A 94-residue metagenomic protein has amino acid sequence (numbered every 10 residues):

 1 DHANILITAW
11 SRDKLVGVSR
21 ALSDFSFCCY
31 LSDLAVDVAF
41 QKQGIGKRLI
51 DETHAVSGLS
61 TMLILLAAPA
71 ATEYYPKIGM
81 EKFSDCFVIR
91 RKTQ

Functional and structural regions predicted by a protein language model:
H2-A35: A conserved beta-strand-loop-helix scaffold within acyl/acetyltransferase catalytic domains
S11-D13, A39-F40, R91-T93: Short loop segments at secondary-structure junctions
D24-S26, A39, A70: Short coil/turn motifs at secondary-structure junctions
F40, G44-L49: Conserved acetyl-CoA pyrophosphate-binding loop and the N-cap/start of the following alpha-helix in GNAT-like
K47, L59-Q94: Conserved active-site alpha-helix within GNAT-family acetyltransferase domains
